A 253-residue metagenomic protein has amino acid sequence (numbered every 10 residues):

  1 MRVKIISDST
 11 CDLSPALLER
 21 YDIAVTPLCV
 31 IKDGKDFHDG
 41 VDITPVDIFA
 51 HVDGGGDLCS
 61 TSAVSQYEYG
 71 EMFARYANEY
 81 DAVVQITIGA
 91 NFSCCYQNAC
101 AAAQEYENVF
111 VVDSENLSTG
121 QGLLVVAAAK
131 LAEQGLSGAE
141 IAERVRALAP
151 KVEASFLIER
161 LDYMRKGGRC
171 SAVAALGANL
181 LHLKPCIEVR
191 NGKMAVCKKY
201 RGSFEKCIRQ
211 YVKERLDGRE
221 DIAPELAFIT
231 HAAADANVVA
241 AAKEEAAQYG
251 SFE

Functional and structural regions predicted by a protein language model:
M1, C59-S60, I86, I229-T230: Short, contiguous strand/loop micro-motifs
M1, Y80-A82, A223-E225: Short coil/turn segments at beta-strand junctions that form active-site/ligand-binding loops
K4, T10-A24, L28-C29, C95-F110 (+1 more regions): Mixed-charge interfacial surface used for oligomerization/domain docking and macromolecular partner engagement
K4-S65: N-terminal glycine-rich anion-binding loop in soluble enzyme alpha/beta folds
S7, Q85-G89, V112-D113: Short beta-strand segments
V52-D53, A77, A132, R165: Hydrophobic residues in alpha-helical segments
G55-D57, A63-A90, Q97-N98, A142 (+1 more regions): Glycine-rich phosphate- or other oxyanion-binding loops that anchor nucleotides, phosphorylated ligands
A63, S114-E115: Short beta->alpha junction loops
